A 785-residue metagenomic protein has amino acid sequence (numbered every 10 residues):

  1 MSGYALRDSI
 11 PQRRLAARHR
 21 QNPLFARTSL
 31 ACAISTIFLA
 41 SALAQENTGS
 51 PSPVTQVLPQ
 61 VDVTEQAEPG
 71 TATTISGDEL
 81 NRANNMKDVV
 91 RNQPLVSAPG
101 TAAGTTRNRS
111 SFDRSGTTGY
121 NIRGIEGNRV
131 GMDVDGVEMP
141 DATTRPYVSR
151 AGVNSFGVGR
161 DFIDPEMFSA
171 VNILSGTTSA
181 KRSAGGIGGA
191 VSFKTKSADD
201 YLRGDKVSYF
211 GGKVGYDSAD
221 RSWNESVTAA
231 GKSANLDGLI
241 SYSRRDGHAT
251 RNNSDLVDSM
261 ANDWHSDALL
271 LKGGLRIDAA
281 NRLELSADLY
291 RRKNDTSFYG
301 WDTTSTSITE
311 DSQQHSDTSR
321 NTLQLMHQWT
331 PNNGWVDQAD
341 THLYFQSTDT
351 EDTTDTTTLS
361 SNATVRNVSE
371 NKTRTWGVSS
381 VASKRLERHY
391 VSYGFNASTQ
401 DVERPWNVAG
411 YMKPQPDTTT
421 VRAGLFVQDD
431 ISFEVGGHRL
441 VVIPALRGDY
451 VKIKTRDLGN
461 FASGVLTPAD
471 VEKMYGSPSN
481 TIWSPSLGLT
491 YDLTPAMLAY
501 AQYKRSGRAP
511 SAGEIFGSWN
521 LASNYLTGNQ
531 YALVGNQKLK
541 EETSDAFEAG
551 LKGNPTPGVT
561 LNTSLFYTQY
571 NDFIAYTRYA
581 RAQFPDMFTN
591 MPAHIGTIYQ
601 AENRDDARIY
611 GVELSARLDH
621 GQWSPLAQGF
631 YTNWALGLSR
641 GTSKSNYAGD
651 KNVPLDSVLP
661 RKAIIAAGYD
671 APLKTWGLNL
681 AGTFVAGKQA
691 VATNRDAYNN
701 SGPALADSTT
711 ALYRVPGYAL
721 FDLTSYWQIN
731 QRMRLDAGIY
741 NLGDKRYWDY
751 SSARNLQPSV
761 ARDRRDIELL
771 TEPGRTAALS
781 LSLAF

Functional and structural regions predicted by a protein language model:
S50, E68-N121, E126-N128, G136-R160 (+2 more regions): Periplasmic N-terminal accessory/gating domains of Gram-negative outer-membrane beta-barrel systems
A142-T143, G507, F630-T632, F684-N700 (+1 more regions): C-terminal beta-signal and adjacent terminal beta-strands/loops of Gram-negative outer-membrane beta-barrel proteins
R150-G157, E166-S175, A180-S254, D263-D267: Outer-membrane beta-barrel translocator/receptor signature
Y216-D246, L256-S297, H315-T330, S432 (+1 more regions): Transmembrane beta-barrel wall of Gram-negative outer-membrane proteins
M260-N262, A280-Q338, S347-K372, W406 (+2 more regions): Flexible loop and strand-edge segments within Gram-negative outer membrane beta-barrel domains
I308-N332, N371, K473-S484, G488 (+8 more regions): Outer-membrane beta-barrel signature, preferentially recognizing the C-terminal barrel domain of Gram-negative
Y390, F433-V435, V442, D449-Y450 (+5 more regions): Gram-negative outer-membrane beta-barrel transporters
V391-L498, N524-N529: Signature of Gram-negative outer-membrane beta-barrel scaffolds
